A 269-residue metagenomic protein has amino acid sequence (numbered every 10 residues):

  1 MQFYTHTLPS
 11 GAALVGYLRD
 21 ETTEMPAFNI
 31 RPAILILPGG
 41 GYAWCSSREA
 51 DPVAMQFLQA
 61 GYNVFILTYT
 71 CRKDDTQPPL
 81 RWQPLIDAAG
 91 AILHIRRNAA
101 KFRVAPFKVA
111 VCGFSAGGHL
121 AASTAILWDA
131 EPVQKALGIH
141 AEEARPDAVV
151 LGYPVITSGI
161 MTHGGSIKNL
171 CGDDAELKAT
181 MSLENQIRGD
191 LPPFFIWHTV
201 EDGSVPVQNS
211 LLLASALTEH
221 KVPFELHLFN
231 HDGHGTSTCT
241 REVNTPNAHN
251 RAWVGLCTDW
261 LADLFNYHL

Functional and structural regions predicted by a protein language model:
M1-N29, G164: N-terminal cap/lid segment of alpha/beta-hydrolase-fold proteins
I30-G39: Short beta-strand element of the alpha/beta-hydrolase
S46-S47, L67-P106, T245-H249: Catalytic nucleophile-loop/oxyanion-hole region of alpha/beta-hydrolase and closely related hydrolase-like folds
S47-F65: Short amphipathic alpha-helix adjacent to the substrate-entry channel of hydrolases
G90-S166, K178-A179: Primarily recognizes the serine-hydrolase "nucleophile elbow" in alpha/beta-hydrolase and SGNH/GDSL folds
D190, F195-H198, D202: Short beta-strand/loop motif that positions the catalytic acidic residue of the alpha/beta-hydrolase fold
G203-L212: Conserved alpha/beta-hydrolase "acid-adjacent" motif
L211-L269: C-terminal catalytic histidine-bearing segment of alpha/beta-hydrolase fold enzymes
